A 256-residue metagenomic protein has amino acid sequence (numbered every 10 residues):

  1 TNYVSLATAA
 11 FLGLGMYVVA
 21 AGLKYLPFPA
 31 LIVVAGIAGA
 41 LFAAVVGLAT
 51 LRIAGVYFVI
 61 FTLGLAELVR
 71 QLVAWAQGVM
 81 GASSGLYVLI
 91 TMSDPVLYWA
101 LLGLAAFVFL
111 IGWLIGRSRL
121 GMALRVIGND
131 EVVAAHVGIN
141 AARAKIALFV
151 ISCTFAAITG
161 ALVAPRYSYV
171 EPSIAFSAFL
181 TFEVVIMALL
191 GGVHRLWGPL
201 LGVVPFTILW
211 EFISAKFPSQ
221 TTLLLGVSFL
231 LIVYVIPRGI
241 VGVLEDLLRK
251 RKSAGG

Functional and structural regions predicted by a protein language model:
T1-K24, L31, L48-F58, E131-A135 (+1 more regions): Single transmembrane alpha-helix segments in multi-pass membrane proteins
T1-V4, L41-A76, V185-V193: Short loop segments and helix-boundary regions at transmembrane helix junctions of multi-pass inner-membrane proteins
V4-K24, A38, F42, V46 (+3 more regions): Hydrophobic alpha-helical segments within and immediately flanking transmembrane helices of multi-pass membrane proteins
L6, A10-G13, P29-I37, I60-F61 (+6 more regions): Hydrophobic alpha-helical transmembrane segments
A9, A43, A147-L230, V235: Transmembrane alpha-helical segments in multi-pass inner-membrane proteins
V59-P95, A100, G121, V132 (+2 more regions): Extracellular/periplasmic helix-loop junction at the C-terminal end of a transmembrane helix in multi-pass membrane
D94-P172: Helix-loop-helix "hairpin" substructures at the membrane interface of multi-pass membrane proteins
N129, H136-R143, F212-G256: Cytosolic-side transmembrane-helix boundaries in multi-pass membrane proteins
